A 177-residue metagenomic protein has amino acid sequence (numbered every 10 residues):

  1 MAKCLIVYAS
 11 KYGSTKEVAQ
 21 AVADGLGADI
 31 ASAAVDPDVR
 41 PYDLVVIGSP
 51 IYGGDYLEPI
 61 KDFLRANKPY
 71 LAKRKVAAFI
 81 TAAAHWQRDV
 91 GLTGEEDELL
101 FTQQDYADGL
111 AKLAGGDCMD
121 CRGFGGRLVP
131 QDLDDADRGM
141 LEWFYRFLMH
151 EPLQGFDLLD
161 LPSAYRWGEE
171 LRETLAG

Functional and structural regions predicted by a protein language model:
A2-L26: N-terminal beta1-alpha1 ligand-phosphate binding loop
C4, A34, L153: Generic anion/oxyanion-binding catalytic loop in active/binding sites
V7, A31-A33, F79: The conserved SAM/SAH-binding core of class I Rossmann-like methyltransferase domains, concentrating on the hydrophobic
K11-G13, I51-G54: Gly/Ser/Thr-rich loops at beta-strand to alpha-helix junctions that form or flank small-molecule/cofactor-binding
G25-D29, L44, Y52-G177: FMN-binding flavodoxin-like domain, especially the glycine-rich phosphate-binding loop
D29-R40: Short acidic low-complexity segments
G48: Short, charge-patterned binding micro-sites
